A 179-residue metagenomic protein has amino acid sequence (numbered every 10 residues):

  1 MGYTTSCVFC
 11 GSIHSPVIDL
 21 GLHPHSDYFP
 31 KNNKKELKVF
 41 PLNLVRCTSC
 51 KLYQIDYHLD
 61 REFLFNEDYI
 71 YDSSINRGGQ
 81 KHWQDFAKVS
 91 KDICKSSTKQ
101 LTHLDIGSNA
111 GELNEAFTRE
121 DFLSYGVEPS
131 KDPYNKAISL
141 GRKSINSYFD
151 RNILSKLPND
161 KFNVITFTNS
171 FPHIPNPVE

Functional and structural regions predicted by a protein language model:
M1-G78: N-terminal juxtadomain amphipathic helix that follows a signal peptide/anchor or precedes a small N-terminal auxiliary
G2, D85, E179: Short, conserved clusters of charged catalytic residues that mark active-site and nucleotide-handling motifs
H14, H23-H25, H58, H82 (+4 more regions): Histidine (H) residue identity feature
H14, Q54, H58, W83 (+2 more regions): Bulky hydrophobic/aromatic packing residues
N32, N76, Q80, S130 (+1 more regions): Short, structured coil/loop segments at alpha-helix boundaries
N43-V45, K51-E120: Fe-S ferredoxin-like electron-transfer domains and their immediately adjacent linker/connector regions across
K88-E179: Conserved SAM-binding loop
